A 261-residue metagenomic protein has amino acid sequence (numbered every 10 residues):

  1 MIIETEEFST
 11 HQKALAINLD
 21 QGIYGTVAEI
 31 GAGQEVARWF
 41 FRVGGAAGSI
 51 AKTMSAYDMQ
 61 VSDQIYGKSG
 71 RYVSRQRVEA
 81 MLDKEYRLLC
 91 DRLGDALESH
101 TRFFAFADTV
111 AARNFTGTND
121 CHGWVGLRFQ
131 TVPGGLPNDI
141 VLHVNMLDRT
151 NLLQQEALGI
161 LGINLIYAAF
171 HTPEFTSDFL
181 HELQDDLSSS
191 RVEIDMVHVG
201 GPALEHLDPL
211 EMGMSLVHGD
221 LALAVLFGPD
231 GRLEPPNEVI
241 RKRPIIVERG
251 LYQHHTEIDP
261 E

Functional and structural regions predicted by a protein language model:
M1-T256: Non-catalytic terminal extensions that flank enzyme cores
E257-E261: Histidine-anchored nucleotide/phosphate-binding helix
